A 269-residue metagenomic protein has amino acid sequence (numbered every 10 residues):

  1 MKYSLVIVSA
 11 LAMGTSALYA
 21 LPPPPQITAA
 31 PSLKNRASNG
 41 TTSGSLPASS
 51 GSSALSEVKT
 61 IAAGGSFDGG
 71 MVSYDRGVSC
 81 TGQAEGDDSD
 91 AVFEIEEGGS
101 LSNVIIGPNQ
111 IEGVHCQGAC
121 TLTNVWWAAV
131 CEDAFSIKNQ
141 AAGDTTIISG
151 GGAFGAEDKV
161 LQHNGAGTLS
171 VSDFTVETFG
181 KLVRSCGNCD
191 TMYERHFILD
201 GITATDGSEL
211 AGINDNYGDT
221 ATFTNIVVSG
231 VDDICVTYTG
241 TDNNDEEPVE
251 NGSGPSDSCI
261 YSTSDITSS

Functional and structural regions predicted by a protein language model:
M1-P23, T28: Fungal secretory targeting signals
A12-G14, S32, F223: Short stretches within intrinsically disordered, low-complexity N-terminal or propeptide regions
I27-R36: Beta-strand-rich luminal/extracellular ectodomains of secretory-pathway glycoproteins, especially N-glycosylated
N35-K59, S66, M71-G86, V114-S269: Extracellular beta-rich repeat passengers
G64-V78, D87-A91, I95-E112: LRR N-terminal entry segment and analogous cap-like coil->beta motifs
